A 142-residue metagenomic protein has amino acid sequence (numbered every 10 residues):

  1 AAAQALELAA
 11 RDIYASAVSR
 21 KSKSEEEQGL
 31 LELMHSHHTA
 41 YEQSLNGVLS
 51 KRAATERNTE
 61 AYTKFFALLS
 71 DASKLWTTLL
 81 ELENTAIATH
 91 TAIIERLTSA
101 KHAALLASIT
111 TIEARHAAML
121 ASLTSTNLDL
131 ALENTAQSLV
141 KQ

Functional and structural regions predicted by a protein language model:
A1-Q142: All-alpha RGS (Regulator of G-protein Signaling) helical domain and cognate RGS-like helical scaffolds
